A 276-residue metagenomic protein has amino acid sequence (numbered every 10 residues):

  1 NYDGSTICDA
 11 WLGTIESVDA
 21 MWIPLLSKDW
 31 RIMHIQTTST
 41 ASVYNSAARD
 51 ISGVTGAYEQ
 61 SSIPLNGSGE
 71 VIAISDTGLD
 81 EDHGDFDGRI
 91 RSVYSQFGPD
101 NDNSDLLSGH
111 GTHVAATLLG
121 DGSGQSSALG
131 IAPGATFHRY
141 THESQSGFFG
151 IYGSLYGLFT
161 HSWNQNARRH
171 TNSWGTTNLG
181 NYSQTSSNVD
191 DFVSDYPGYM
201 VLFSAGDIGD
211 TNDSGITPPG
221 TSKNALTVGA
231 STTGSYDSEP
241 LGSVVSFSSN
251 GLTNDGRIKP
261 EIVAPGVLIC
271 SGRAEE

Functional and structural regions predicted by a protein language model:
N1-S62: Autoinhibitory propeptides
D3, D29, E59-Y94, D100-I151 (+7 more regions): Subtilisin-like serine protease catalytic core
A20-I23, D29, G111, A115-L118 (+6 more regions): Extracytoplasmic/secreted envelope proteins and their assembly/folding machinery, especially bacterial periplasmic
W22-I23, Q60, S126-S127, N212-I216 (+1 more regions): Short beta-alpha junctions and helix-cap segments that line functional grooves
Y44-N45, T176-F203, D207-S246, I269-E276: Substrate-binding/specificity loop regions of serine endopeptidase catalytic domains, predominantly subtilases
S123, Y152-T160, N212-S214, G242 (+1 more regions): Alpha-helical scaffolding within the catalytic cores of extracellular/periplasmic polymer-degrading hydrolases
T160, N166, S204: Catalytic-domain carbohydrate-binding cleft regions of carbohydrate-active enzymes
